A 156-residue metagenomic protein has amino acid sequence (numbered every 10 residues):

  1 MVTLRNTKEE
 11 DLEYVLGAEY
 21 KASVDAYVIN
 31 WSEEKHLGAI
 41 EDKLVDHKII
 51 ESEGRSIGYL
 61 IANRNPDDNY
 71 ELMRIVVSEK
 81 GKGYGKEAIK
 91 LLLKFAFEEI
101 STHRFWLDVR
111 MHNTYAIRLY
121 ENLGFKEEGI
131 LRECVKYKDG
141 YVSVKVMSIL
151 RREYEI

Functional and structural regions predicted by a protein language model:
N6-E10, L16-K80, F95, E99 (+1 more regions): Acetyl-CoA-dependent GNAT
E51, L131-R132: Core beta-strand residues in small-molecule sensory/regulatory alpha/beta domains
K82-A96, I117-N122: Conserved acetyl-CoA-binding loop-helix of GNAT-fold acetyltransferases
E99-D108: Conserved GNAT acetyl-CoA-binding A-motif
L107-I117, C134-G140: Conserved beta-strand-loop-alpha-helix junction that forms the acyl-donor binding cleft
Y120, F125, M147: Conserved active-site tyrosine of GNAT-family acetyltransferases
G140-I156: Terminal substrate-recognition subdomain of acyl/acetyltransferases
